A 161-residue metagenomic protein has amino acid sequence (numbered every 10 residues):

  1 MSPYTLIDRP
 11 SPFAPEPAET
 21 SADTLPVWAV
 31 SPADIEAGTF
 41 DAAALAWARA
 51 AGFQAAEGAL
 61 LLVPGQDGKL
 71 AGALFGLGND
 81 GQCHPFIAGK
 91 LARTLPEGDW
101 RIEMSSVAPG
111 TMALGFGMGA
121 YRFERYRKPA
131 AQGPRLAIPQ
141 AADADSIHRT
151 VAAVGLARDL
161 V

Functional and structural regions predicted by a protein language model:
M1-V161: N-terminal hydrophobic/helix-forming segments and targeting peptides
